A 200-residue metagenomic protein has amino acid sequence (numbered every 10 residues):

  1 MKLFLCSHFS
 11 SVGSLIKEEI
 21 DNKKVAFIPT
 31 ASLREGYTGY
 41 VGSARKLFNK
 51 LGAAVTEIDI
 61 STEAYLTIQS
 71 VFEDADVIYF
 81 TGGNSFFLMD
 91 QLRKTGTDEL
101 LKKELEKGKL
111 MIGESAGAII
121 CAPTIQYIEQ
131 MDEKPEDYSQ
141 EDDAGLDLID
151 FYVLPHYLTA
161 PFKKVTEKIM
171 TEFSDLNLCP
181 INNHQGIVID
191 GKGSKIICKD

Functional and structural regions predicted by a protein language model:
M1-V77, T81: N-terminal beta1-alpha1 cap of cysteine-dependent amidohydrolase-like domains
G13, E35, L88-M89, C121-A122 (+1 more regions): Glycine/Thr-rich phosphate-binding loops of Rossmann-like dinucleotide-binding domains
L33, G83-F86, G117, L158: Short glycine-rich anion-binding loops that position phosphate/pyrophosphate groups of nucleotides and phosphorylated
S85-K94: Glycine/threonine-rich flexible loop motifs
F86, A118-C121, G186-V188: Short, active-site-adjacent cap segments at secondary-structure transitions
T97-T159: Class I SAM-dependent methyltransferase SAM-binding "motif I" and its flanking Rossmann-like core
A144-I149, V153-G191, I197: Conserved anion/nucleotide-ligand pocket segment
